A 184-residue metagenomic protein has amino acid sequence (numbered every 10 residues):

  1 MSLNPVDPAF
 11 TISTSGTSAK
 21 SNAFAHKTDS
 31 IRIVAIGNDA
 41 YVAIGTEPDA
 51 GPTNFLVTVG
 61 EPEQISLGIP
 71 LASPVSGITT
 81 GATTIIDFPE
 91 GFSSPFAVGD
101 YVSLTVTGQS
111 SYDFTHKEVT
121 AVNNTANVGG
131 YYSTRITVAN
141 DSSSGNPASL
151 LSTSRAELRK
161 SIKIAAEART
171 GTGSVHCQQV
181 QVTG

Functional and structural regions predicted by a protein language model:
M1-N22, S143, T170-G184: Short, intrinsically disordered N-terminal pre-domain segments
D7-N22, T58-I69, T80-T83: Solvent-exposed, conformationally flexible loop/turn segments
A25, V57, S94-V98: Short, well-ordered loop/turn sites that connect or cap secondary structure elements
I31-G37, A166-A168: Asparagine-centered strand-capping/turn motif at beta-strand->loop junctions
V34, A43-G45, S66-G68, A121: Beta-strand-rich, repetitive solenoid scaffolds
I36-N54: Short, surface-exposed beta-strand/strand-loop-strand elements in extracellular ectodomains
D49-L56, S111-T115: Surface-exposed loop/edge segments in extracytoplasmic proteins
G68-V98, S103-C177, V182-G184: Small/polar beta-strand repeat architecture
